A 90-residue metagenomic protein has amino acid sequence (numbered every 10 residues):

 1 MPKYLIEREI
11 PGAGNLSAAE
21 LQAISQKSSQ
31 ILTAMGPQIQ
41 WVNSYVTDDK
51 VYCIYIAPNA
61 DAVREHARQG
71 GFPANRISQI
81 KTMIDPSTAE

Functional and structural regions predicted by a protein language model:
M1-T33, Q40, K50, D85-E90: Short S/T/G/P-rich N-terminal loop/turn motif that feeds into the first structured element of a domain
E9, S44, I56: Acidic/polar N-terminal loop/beta-strand segments that form early-domain functional surfaces
P11, C53, A67: Short, flexible active-site loop motifs that bind/organize anionic cofactors or intermediates
E20, T47, Y55-P58: Generic, well-ordered alpha-helical segments
P37-N43, R76: A short linear hydrophobic-aromatic micro-motif
W41-Y52, V63: Amphipathic, hydrophobic secondary-structure cores in small proteins
I56-M83: An amphipathic, aromatic/His-enriched active-site/gating alpha helix that lines ligand/cofactor pockets
